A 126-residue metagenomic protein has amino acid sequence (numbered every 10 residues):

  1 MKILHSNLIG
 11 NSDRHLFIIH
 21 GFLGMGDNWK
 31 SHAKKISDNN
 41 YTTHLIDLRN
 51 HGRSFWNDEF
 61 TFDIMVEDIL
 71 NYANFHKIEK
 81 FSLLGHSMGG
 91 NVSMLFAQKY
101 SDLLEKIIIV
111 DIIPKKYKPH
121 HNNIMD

Functional and structural regions predicted by a protein language model:
M1-L8: A short loop-to-beta-strand scaffold at the N-terminal edge of the catalytic core in hydrolase folds
L8-F55: Conserved HGGG/HGGXW glycine-rich cap/lid loop of the alpha/beta-hydrolase fold
N11-D13, K77-K80, S101-D102: Active-site acidic short loop of glycosyltransferases
A33, A73, F96-A97: A conserved amphipathic alpha-helix that caps or lines the catalytic cleft of carbohydrate- and lipid-modifying enzymes
N39, Y100-L103: Conserved dinucleotide-binding and phosphotransfer motif residues
T42-L84: Active-site loop/oxyanion-hole signature of alpha/beta-hydrolase fold enzymes
G85-G89, S93: Gly/Ala-rich beta-loop-alpha elbow adjacent to hydrolase catalytic centers
M94-Q98, E105-D126: Flexible "cap/lid" loop of the alpha/beta hydrolase fold
